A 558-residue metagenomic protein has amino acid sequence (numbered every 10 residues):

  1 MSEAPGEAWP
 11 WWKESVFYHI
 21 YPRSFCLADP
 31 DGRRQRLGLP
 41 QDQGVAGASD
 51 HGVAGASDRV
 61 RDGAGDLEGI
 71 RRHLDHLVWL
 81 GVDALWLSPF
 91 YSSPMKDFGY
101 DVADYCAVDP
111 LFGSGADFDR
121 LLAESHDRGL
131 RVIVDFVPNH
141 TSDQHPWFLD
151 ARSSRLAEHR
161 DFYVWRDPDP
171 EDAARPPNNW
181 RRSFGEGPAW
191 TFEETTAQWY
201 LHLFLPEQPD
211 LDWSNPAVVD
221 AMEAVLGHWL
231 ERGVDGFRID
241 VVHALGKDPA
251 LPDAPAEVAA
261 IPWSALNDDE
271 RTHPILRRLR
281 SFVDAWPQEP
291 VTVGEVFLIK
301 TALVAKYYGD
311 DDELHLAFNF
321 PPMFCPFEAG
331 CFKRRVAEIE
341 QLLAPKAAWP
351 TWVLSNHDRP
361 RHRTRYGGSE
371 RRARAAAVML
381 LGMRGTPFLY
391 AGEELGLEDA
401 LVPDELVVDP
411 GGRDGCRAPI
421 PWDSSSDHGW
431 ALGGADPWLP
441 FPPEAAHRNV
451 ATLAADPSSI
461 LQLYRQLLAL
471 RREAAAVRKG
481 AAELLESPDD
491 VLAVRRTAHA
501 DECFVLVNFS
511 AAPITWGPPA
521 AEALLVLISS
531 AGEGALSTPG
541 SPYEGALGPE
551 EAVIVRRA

Functional and structural regions predicted by a protein language model:
S2-A48, G52-G227, E231, A244-I299 (+1 more regions): Acidic/aromatic-lined carbohydrate-recognition and catalytic surfaces of CAZymes acting on diverse glycans
W11-K13, R34-Q41, D62, A256 (+9 more regions): Loop/helix patches that line or flank the sugar-binding groove of alpha-linked glycan CAZymes
L27, S93-P94, H140-S142, G187 (+8 more regions): Flexible loop/turn segments at secondary-structure boundaries
L85, F237-I239: Hydrophobic residues within beta-strands of alpha/beta enzymes
F509-A521: Surface-exposed beta-strand/loop patches in extracellular or lumenal glycoproteins
P519-G532: Solvent-exposed beta-hairpin/edge-strand motifs
T538-A558: C-terminal beta-strand-rich structural cap/linker in extracellular carbohydrate-active enzymes
